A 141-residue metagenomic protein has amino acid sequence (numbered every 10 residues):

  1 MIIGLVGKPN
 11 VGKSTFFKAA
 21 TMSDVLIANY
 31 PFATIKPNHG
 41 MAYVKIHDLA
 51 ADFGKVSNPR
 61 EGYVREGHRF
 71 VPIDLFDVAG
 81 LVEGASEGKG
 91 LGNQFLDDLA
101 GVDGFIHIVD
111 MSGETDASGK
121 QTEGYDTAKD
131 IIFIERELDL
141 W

Functional and structural regions predicted by a protein language model:
M1-W141: Conserved G1/Walker A P-loop phosphate-binding module
